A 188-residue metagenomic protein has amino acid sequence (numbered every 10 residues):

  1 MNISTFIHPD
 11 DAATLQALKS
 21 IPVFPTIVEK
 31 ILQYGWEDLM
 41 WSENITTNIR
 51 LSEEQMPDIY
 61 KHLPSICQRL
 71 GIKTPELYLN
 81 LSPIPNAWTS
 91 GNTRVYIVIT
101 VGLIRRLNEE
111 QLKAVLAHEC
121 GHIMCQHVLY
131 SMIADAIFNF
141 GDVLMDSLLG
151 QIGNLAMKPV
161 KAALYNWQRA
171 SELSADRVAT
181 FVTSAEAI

Functional and structural regions predicted by a protein language model:
M1-T93, A162: Hydrophobic or amphipathic, alpha-helical segments that drive membrane association/targeting
I21-G35, I133-A163: Alpha-helical membrane-targeting segments
T47, E54-Y60, I66-I72, D146-I188: Short helix/loop segments within enzyme catalytic domains that coordinate or immediately flank catalytic cofactors
L51-E54, I99-A114, A163-N166: Short pre-active-site segment immediately N-terminal to the catalytic Zn-binding motif
T93-V95, F140: Short, hinge-like loop/turn segments at secondary-structure boundaries
L107, L116-C125, S174, V178: Active-site His/Glu-centered metal-binding helix of metallohydrolases
C120-F140: Catalytic Zn2+-binding segment of zinc metalloproteases
